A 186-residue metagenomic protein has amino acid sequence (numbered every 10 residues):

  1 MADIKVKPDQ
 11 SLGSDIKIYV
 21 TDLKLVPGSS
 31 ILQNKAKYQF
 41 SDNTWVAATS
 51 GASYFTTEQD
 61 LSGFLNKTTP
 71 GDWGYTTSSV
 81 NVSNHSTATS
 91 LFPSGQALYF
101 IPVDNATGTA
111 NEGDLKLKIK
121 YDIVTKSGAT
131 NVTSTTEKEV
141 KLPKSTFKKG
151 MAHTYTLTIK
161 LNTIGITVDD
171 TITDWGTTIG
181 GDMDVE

Functional and structural regions predicted by a protein language model:
M1-D9: A short, Gly/Thr-enriched small/hydrophobic beta-strand-prone motif that recurs across taxa
D3, E137, A152-T154: Intrinsic-disorder/low-complexity, polar/charged segments enriched in Ser/Thr/Lys/Arg/Asp/Glu/Gln
P8-D9, Y99, H153, D170: Functionally constrained cores in energy, signaling, and assembly domains
D9-S145, D182-E186: Tryptophan-paired
F147, M151-E186: Intrinsically disordered, low-complexity repeat and linker tracts
